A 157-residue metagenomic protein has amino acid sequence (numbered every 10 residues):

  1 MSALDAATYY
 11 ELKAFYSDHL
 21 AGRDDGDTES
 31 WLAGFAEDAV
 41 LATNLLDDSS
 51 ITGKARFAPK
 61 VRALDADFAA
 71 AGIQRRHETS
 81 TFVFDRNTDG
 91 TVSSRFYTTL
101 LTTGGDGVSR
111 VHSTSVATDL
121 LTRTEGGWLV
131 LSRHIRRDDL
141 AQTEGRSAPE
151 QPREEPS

Functional and structural regions predicted by a protein language model:
M1-A33: Short, low-complexity N-terminal intrinsically disordered segments enriched in polar/charged residues
A3, A66, A70-S157: A beta-strand edge to alpha-helix "cap/lid" segment located at domain peripheries
L4-A7, S49-T52, S109: A structural signal for alpha-helical segments
Y10, L20, F57, V92 (+1 more regions): Short alpha-helical segments used as structural interaction elements across diverse proteins
F15-D18, A63, L120: Alpha-helical scaffold segments in carbohydrate-active enzymes
D24, A36-E37, R123: Residues at helix-coil transition
E29-Y97: A solvent-exposed, acidic/Ser-Thr-rich amphipathic alpha-helical stretch
